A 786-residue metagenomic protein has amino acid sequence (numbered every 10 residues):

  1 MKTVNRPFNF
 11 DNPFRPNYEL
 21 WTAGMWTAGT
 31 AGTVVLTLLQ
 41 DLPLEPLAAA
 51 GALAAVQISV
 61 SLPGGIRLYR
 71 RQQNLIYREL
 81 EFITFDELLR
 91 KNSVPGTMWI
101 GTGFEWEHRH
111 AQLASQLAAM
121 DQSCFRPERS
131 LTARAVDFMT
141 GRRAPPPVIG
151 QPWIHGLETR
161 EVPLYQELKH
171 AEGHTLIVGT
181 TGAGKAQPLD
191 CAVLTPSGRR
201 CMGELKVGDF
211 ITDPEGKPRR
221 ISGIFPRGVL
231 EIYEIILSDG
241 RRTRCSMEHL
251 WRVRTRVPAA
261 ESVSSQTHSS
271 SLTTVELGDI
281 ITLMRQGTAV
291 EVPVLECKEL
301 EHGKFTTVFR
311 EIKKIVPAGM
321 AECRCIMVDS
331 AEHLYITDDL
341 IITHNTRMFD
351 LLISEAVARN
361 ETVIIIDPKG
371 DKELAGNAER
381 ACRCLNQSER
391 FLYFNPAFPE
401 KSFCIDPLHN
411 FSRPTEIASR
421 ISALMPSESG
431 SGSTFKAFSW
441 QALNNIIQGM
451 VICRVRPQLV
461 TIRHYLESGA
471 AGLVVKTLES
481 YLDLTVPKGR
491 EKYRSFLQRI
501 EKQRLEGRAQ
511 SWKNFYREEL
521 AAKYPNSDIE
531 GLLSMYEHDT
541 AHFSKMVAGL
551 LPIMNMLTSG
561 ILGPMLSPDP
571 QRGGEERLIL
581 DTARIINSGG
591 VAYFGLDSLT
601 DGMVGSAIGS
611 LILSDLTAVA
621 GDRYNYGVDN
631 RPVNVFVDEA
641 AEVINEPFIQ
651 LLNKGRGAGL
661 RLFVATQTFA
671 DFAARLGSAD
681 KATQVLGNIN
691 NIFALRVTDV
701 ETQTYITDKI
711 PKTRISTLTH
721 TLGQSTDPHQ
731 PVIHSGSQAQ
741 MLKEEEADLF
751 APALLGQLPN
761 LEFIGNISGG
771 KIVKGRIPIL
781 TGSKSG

Functional and structural regions predicted by a protein language model:
M1-A186, T346-I365, K372-S388, I452 (+10 more regions): Accessory regions of macromolecular translocation/handling assemblies
E158, L168-A171, V178-A186, R347-L660 (+2 more regions): P-loop NTPase motor domains
E172, L230-I232, S246-E248, R310 (+10 more regions): Active-site lining segments that contact anionic ligands and/or coordinate catalytic metals
V178-T180, P196, D213-P214, S222-I224 (+13 more regions): Generic beta-strand/beta-sheet core signal
A186-N345, L761-F763: Autoprocessing domains of the Hint superfamily
R219-E234, E373, F636, A739-F750: Beta-rich nucleic-acid/ligand-interaction surfaces
E248, L334-N345, T461, I608-G609 (+3 more regions): Composition- and surface-driven signal marking solvent-exposed, interaction-prone regions in large proteins
L652-K654, A658-I764: Conserved ATP-driven motor cores of ASCE-family P-loop NTPases powering translocation/secretion/packaging/pilus
